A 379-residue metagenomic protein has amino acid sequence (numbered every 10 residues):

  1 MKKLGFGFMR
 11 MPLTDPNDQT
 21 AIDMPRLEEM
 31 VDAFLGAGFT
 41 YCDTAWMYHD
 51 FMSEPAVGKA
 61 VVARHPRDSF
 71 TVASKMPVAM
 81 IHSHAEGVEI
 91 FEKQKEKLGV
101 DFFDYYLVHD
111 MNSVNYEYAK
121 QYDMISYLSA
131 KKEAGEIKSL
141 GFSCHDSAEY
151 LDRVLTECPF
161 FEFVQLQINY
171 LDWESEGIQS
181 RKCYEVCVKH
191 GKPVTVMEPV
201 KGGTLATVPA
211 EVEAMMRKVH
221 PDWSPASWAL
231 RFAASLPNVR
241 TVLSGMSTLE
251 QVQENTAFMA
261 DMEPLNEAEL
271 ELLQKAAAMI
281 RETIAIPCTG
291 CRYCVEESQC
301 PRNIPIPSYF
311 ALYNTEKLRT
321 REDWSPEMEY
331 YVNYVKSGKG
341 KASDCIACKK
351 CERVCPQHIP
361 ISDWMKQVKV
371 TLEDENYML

Functional and structural regions predicted by a protein language model:
M1-F70, Y127, E133: N-terminal binding-site loop/beta-alpha segment at the start of enzyme catalytic domains that lines or forms
F8, W46-H49, L107-D110, C144 (+3 more regions): Residues that line or immediately flank small-molecule/substrate-binding pockets and catalytic motifs
P12-D15, I22-P25, D32, I81-V200 (+3 more regions): Glycine/proline-rich, positively charged, aromatic-decorated active-site loop/lid region on the catalytic face
M24-P25, D32-L35, F39-T40, K59 (+2 more regions): Structured C-terminal cap/extension of enzyme domains
Y41-Y48, K138-F142, T241-L243: Short catalytic-loop micro-motif centered on adjacent basic/acidic residues
D43-T44, S74, V196: Hydrophobic residues in well-ordered beta-strands that form the structural core
Y48, R64-H84, H109-D110: Structural motif corresponding to the early beta-alpha repeats
D50-E54, S147-D152, V252: Short, well-ordered alpha-helical microsegments
